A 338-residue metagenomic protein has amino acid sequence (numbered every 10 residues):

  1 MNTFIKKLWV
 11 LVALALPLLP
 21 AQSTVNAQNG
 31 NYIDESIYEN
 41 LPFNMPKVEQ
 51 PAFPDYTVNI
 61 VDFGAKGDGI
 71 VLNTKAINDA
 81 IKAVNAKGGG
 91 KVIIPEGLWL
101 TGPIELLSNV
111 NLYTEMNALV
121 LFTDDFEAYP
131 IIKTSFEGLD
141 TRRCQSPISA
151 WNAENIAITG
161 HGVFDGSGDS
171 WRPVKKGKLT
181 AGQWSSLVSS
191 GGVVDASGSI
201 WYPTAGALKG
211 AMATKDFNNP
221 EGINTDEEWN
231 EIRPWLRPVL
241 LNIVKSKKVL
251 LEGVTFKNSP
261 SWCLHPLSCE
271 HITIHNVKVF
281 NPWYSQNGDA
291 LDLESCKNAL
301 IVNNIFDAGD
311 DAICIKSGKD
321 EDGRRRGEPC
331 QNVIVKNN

Functional and structural regions predicted by a protein language model:
N2-I93, L98-K245, L250-E252, S261 (+2 more regions): Extracellular "leader-to-stem" segments immediately downstream of a signal peptide or signal-anchor in secreted/lumenal
G69-N73, A290, R324: Alpha-helix N-cap/helix-initiation motif
P95, L267, K316: Conserved residues at the C-terminal ends of beta-strands
M116-N117, E154-G162, K247-K257, E270-P282 (+4 more regions): Right-handed parallel beta-helix
